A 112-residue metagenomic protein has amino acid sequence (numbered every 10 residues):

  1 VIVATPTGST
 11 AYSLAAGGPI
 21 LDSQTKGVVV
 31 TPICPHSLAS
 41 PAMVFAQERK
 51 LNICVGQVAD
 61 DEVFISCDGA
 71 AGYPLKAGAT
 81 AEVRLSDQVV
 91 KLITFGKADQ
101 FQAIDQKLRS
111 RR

Functional and structural regions predicted by a protein language model:
V1-A4: AMP-binding/adenylate-forming core of the ANL superfamily
T7: Single, functionally critical "micro-switch" positions that shape active/binding sites and transmembrane helices
T10-R112: Catalytic phosphate-donor-binding core of small-molecule kinases
